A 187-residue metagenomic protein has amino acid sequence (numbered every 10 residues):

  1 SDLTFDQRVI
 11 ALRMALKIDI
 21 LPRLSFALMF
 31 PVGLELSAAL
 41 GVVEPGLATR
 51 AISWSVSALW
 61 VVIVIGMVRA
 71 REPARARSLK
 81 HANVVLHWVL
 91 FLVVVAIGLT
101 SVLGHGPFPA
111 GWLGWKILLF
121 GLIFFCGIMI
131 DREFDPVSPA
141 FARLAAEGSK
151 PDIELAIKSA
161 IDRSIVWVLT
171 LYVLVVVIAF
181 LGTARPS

Functional and structural regions predicted by a protein language model:
S1-S187: Polytopic transmembrane helical bundles with strong interfacial aromatic enrichment
